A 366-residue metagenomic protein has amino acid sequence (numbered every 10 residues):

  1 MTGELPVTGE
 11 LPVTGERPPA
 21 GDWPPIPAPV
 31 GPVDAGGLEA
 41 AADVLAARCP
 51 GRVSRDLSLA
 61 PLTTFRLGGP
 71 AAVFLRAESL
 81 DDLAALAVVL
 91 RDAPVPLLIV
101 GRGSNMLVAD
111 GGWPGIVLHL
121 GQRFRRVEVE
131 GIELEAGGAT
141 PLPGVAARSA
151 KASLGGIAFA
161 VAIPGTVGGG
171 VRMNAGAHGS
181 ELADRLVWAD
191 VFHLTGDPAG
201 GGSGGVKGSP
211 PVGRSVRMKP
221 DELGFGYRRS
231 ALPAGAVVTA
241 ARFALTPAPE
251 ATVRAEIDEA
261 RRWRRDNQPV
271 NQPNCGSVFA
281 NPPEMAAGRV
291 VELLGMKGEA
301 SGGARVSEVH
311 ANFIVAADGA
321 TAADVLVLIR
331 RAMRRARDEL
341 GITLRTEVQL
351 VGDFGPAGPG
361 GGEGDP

Functional and structural regions predicted by a protein language model:
T2, S54-R55, T63, M106 (+1 more regions): Phosphate/pyrophosphate- and phosphate-bearing ligand-binding catalytic cores of soluble enzymes
T2-A20: Long, intrinsically disordered low-complexity tandem-repeat segments
P27-V171, A175-A177, K207: Anion-binding (especially nucleotide phosphate/pyrophosphate-binding) glycine-rich loop and adjoining beta-alpha core
D34, L38, A42, R76 (+9 more regions): Generic structural signal for well-ordered, non-membrane alpha-helical segments in soluble metabolic enzymes
F74, E133-E135, W188-D190, A240-R242: Beta-strand secondary-structure signal
R125-V129, A189-F192, F279: A structural signal for short hydrophobic beta-strand segments in well-ordered beta-sheet cores
L154-F159, T166-G200, R214-M218: Glycine/threonine-rich beta-strand-loop-alpha-helix active-site module that forms ligand/phosphate-binding
